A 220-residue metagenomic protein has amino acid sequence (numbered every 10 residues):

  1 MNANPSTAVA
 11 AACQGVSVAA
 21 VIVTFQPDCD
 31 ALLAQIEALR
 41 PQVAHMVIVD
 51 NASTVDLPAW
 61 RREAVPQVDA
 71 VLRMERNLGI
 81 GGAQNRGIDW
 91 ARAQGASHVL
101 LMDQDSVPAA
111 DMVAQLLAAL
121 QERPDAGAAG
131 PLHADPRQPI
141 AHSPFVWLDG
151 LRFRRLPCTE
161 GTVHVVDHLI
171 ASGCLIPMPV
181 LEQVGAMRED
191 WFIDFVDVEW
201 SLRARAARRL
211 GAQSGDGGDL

Functional and structural regions predicted by a protein language model:
V21-P41: Short, well-formed alpha-helical segments that are part of the catalytic scaffolds of diverse glycosyltransferases
Q35-R73, Q94: Acidic donor-binding segment of Leloir-type glycosyltransferases
L57, Q84, D111-V113, D125 (+1 more regions): Acidic donor-diphosphate engagement hotspot in glycosyltransferases and nucleotidyltransferases that stabilizes
M74-A91: Glycine-rich, basic loop-to-helix element that forms the pyrophosphate-binding segment of sugar-nucleotide handling
A96-V107: Short beta-strand-to-loop acidic/aromatic patch adjacent to the donor-nucleotide binding site
D111-S143: Conserved donor NDP-sugar-binding/catalytic core segment of glycosyltransferases
W147-D167: Short, flexible, basic/aromatic active-site loop/helix in glycosyltransferases
C174, V180-G185, D190-G217: A short, conserved alpha-helix in the catalytic core of glycosyltransferases
